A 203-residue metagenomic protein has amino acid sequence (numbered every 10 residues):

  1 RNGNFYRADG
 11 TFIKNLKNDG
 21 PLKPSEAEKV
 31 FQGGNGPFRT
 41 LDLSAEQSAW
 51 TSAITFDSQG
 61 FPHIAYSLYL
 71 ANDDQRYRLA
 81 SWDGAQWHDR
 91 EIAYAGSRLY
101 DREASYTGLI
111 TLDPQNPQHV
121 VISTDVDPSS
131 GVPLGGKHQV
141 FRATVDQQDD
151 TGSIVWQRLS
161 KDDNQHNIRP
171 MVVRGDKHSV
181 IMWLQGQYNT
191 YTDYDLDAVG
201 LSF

Functional and structural regions predicted by a protein language model:
R1-F203: Extracellular, repeat-based ectodomains that mediate carbohydrate processing or recognition
